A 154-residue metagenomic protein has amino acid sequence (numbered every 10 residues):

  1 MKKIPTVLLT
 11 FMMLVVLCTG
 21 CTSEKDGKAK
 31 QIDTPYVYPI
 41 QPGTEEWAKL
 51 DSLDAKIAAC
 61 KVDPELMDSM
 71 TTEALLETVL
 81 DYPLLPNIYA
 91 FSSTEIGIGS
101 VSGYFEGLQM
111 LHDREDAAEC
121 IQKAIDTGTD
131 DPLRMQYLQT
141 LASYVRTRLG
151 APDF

Functional and structural regions predicted by a protein language model:
M1-L8: Bacterial N-terminal signal peptides that target proteins for export
F11-M12: Repetitive helical segments and hydrophobic/amphipathic motifs
L17-G20: C-terminal motif of bacterial Sec signal peptides marking the signal peptidase cleavage site
T22-E24: Bacterial signal peptide processing site
G27-K28, Y36-F154: Non-catalytic all-alpha helical scaffold/repeat segments
